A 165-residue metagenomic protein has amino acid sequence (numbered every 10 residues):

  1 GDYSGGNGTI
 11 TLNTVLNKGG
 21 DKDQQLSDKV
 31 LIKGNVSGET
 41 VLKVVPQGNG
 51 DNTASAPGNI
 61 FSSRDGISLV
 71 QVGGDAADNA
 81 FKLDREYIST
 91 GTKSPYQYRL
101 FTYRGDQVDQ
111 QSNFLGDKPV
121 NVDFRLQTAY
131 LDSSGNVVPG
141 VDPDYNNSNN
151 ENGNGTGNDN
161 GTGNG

Functional and structural regions predicted by a protein language model:
G1-N35, E39-V41, V45, D51-N147: Extracellular beta-solenoid/beta-roll
V141-G165: Outer membrane beta-barrel translocator domains of Type V secretion systems
